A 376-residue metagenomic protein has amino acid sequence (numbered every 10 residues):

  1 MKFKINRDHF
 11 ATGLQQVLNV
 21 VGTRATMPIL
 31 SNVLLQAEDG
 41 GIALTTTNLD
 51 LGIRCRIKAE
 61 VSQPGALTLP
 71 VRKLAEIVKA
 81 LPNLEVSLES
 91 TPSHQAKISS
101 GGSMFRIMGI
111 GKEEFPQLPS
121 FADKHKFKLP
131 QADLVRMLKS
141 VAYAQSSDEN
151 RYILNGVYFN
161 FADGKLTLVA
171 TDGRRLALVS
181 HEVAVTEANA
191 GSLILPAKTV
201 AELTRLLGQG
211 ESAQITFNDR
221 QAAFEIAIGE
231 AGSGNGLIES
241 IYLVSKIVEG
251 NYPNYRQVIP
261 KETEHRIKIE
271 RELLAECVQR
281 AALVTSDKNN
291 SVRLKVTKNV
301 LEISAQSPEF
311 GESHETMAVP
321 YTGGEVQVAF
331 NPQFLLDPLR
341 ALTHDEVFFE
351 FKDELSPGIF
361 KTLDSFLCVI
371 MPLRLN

Functional and structural regions predicted by a protein language model:
M1-N376: Structural preference for solvent-exposed beta-strand-turn elements and adjacent flexible terminal/loop segments within
